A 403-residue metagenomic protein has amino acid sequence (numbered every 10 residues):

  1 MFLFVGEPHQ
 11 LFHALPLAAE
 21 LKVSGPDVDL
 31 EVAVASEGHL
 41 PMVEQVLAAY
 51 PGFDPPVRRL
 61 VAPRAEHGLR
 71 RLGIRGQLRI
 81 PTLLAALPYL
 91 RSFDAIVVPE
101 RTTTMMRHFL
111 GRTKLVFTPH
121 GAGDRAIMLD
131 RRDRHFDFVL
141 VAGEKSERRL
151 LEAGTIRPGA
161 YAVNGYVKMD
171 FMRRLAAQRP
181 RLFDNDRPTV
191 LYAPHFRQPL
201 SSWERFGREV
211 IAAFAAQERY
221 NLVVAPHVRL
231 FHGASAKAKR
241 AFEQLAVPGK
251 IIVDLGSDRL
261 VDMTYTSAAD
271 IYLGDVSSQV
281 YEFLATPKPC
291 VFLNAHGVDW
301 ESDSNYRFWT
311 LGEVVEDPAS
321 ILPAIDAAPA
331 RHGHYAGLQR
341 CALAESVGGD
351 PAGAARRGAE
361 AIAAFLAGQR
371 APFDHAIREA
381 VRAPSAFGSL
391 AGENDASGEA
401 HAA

Functional and structural regions predicted by a protein language model:
V5-P26, E31-R173: Active-site and donor-binding regions of nucleotide-sugar-utilizing enzymes
Q10-S24, D29, M169-F242, E313 (+4 more regions): Conserved catalytic-core segment of nucleotide-activated headgroup transferases in glycan assembly
F53, R58-E66, E218-D258: Catalytic donor nucleotide-activated moiety binding site of glycosyltransferases and closely related
I96, V116, D258-E301: A donor-sugar binding/catalytic signature common to diverse glycosyltransferases and related nucleotide-sugar
F109-D124, V210-A213, P287-D299: A short, gly/pro- and small-residue-rich
I127, E147, M263, S267 (+4 more regions): Catalytic cores of nucleotide-enabled group-transfer and carboxylate-activating enzymes in metabolic and assembly-line
P158, S278-S346: Catalytic binding pocket for nucleotide-activated donors in carbohydrate/polymer assembly enzymes
P323-A403: C-terminal amphipathic helix plus adjacent low-complexity, charged tail appended to glycosyltransferase catalytic
